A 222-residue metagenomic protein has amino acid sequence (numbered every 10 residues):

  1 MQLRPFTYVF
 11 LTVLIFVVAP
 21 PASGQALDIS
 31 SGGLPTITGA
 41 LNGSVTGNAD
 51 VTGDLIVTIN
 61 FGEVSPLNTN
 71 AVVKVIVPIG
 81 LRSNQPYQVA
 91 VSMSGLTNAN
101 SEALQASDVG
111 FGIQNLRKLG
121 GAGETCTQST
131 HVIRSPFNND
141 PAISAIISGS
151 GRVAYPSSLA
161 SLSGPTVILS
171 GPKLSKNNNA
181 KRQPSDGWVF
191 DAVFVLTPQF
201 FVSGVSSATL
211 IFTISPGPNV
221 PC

Functional and structural regions predicted by a protein language model:
M1-V9: Bacterial N-terminal signal peptides that target proteins for export
F6, P21-A22: Hydrophobic residues in alpha-helical membrane-spanning segments
V9-V18: Bacterial N-terminal signal peptides
I15-F16, H131, P136, G151 (+1 more regions): Residue-level detector of alpha-helical hydrophobic segments embedded in or interacting with membranes
A22-P136, G171-C222: N-terminal small/polar-rich segments of proteins
K74, A142-K181: Local beta-strand/beta-hairpin segments that build beta-sheet-rich folds
